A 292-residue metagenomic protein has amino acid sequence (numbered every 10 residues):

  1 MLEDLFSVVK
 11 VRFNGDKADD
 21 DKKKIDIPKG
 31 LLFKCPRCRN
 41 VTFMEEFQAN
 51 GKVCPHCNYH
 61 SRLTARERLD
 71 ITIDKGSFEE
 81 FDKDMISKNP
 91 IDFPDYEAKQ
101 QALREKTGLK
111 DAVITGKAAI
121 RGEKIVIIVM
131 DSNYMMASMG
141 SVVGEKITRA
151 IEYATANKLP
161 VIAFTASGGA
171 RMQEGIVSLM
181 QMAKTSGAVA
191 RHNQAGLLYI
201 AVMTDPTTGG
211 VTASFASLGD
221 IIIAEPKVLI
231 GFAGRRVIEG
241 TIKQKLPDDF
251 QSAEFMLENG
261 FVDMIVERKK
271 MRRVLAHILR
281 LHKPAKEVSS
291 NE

Functional and structural regions predicted by a protein language model:
M1-K23: N-terminal alpha-helical interaction blocks
L32, G51: Residues immediately within or flanking Cys/His clusters that coordinate Zn2+ in small zinc-binding modules
C35-C38, C54-C57: Short cysteine-rich clusters marking metal-coordination/redox-active sites
V41-T42, H60-S61: Cys/His-rich microdomains that often coordinate metals
L63-A137: Long, charge-rich boundary regions
I114-N193, I200: Cleft-lining beta-strand/loop regions that shape enzyme active-site pockets
T165-K286: Conserved catalytic cores of soluble enzyme domains, especially glycine-rich substrate-binding beta-alpha loops
S290-E292: Short, basic, low-complexity termini and linkers enriched in Ser/Thr/Gly/Pro that act as targeting/leader peptides
